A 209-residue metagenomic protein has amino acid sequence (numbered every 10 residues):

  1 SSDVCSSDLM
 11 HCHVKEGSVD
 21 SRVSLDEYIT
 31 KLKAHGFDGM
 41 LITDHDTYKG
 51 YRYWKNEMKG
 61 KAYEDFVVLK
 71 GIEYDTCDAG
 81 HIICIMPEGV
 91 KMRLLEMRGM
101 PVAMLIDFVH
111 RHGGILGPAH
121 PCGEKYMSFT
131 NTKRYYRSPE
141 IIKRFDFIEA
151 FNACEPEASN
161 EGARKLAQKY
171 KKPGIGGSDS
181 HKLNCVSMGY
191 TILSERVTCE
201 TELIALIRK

Functional and structural regions predicted by a protein language model:
S2-M10, V14, S18, R22 (+5 more regions): Charged catalytic cores and adjacent phosphate/nucleic-acid-binding surfaces used for phosphate/nucleic-acid chemistry
C5, G36-G39, Y63-V68, H112-I115 (+2 more regions): Short, well-ordered coil/turn segments that N-cap beta-strands
Y28-K49, I115-G117: Divalent metal-dependent hydrolysis catalytic cores, especially in the metallo-beta-lactamase
H45, A119-C122, S180: Short, well-ordered beta-to-alpha junction loops that form the rim of enzyme active sites and present histidine/acidic
K55-G71: Active-site surface patch of divalent metal-dependent phosphodiester/phosphate bond hydrolases
M92-R98: Conserved active-site neighborhood of the chymotrypsin/trypsin-like protease fold
R98-K133: Internal catalytic-core helix/loop-beta-alpha segment that presents or stabilizes conserved functional determinants
